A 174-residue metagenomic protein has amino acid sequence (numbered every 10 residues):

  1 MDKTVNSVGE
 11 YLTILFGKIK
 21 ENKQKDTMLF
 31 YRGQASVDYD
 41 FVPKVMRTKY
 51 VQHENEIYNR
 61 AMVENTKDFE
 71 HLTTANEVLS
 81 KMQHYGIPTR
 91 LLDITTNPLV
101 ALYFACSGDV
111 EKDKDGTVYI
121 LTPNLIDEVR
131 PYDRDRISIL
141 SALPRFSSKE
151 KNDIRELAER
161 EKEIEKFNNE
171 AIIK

Functional and structural regions predicted by a protein language model:
M1-K174: Catalytic-core elements of nucleic-acid end-processing and repair enzymes
